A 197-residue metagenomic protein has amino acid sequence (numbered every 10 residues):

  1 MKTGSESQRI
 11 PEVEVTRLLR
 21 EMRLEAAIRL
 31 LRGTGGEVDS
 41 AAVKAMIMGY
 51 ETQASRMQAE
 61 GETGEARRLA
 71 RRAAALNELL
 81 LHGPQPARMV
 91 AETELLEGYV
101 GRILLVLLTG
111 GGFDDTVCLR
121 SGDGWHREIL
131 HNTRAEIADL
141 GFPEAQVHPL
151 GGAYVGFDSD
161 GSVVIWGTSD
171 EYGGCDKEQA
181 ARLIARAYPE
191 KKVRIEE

Functional and structural regions predicted by a protein language model:
M1-E197: Intrinsic low-complexity, intrinsically disordered or marginally ordered coil/linker segments
